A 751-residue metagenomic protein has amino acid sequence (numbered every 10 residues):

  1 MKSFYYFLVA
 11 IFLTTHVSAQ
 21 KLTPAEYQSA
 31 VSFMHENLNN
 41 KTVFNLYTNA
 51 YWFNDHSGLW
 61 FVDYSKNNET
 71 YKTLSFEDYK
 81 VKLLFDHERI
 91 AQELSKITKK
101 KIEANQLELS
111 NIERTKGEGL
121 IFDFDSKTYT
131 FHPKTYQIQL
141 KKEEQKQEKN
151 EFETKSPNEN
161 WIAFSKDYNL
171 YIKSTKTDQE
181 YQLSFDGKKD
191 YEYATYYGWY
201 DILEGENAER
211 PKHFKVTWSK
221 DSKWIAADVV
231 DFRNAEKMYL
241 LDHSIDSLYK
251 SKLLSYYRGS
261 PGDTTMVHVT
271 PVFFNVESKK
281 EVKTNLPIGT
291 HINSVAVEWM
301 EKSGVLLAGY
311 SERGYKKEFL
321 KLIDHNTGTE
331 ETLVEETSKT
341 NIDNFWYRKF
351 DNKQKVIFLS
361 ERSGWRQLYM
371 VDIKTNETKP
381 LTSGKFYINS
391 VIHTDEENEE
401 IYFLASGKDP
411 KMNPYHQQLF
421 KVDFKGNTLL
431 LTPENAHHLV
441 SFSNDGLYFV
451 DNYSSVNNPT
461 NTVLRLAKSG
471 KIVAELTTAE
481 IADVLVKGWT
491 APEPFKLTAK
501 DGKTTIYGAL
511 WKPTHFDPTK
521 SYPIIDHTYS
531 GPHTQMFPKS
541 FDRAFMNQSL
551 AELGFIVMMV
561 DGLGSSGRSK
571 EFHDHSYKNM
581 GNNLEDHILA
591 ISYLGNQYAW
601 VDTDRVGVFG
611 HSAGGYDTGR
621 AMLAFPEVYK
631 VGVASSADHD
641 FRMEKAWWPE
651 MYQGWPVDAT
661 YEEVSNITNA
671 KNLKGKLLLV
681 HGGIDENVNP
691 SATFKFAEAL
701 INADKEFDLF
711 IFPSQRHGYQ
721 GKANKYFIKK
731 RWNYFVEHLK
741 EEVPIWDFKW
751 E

Functional and structural regions predicted by a protein language model:
M1-A25: Bacterial Sec-dependent N-terminal signal peptides
S3-F4, T14, I121, M370 (+4 more regions): Intrinsically disordered, low-complexity peptide-like regions
F7-L8, S18, S184, Y369 (+2 more regions): Compositionally biased, intrinsically disordered low-complexity segments enriched in polar/proline residues
A19-S441, D445-Y448, V456-T460, L464 (+2 more regions): Beta-propeller folds
A50, S303, G309, L439-E751: Serine-hydrolase catalytic core recognition
